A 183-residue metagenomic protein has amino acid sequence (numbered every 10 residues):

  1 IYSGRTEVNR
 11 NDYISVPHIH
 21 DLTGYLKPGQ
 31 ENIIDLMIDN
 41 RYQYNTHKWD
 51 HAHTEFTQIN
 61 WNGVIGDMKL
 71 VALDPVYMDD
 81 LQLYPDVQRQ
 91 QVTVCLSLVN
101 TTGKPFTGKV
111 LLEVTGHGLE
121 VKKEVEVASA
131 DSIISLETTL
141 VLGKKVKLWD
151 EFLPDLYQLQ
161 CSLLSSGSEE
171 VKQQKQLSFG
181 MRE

Functional and structural regions predicted by a protein language model:
I1-E183: Secreted/periplasmic carbohydrate-active enzymes, especially glycoside hydrolases
